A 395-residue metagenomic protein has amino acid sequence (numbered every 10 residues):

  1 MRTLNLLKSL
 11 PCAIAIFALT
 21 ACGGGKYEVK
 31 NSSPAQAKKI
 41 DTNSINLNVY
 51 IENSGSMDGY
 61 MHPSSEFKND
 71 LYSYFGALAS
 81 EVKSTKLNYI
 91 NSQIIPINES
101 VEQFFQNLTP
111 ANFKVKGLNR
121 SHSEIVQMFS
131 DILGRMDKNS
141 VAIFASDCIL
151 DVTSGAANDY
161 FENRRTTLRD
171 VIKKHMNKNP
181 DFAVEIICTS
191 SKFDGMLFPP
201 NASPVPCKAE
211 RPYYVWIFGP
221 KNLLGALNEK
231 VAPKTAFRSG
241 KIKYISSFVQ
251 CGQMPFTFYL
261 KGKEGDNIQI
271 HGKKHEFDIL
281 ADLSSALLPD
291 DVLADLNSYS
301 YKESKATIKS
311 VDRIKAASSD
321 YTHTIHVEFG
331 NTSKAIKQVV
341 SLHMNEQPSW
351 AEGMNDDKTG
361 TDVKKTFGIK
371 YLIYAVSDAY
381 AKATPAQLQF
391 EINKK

Functional and structural regions predicted by a protein language model:
R2-P11: Bacterial N-terminal signal peptides that target proteins for export
A18-A21: C-terminal motif of bacterial Sec signal peptides marking the signal peptidase cleavage site
G23-K26: Bacterial signal peptide processing site
K39-E99, N139-S146, E185-I186: Von Willebrand factor
Q93-V141, L150-D151: Von Willebrand factor
L150-A209: VWA/integrin I-like adhesion module and closely mimicked acidic/polar interface patches used
A183, C188, K192-S319: Long, compositionally biased low-complexity segments
M254-K395: Extended non-globular C-terminal regions
